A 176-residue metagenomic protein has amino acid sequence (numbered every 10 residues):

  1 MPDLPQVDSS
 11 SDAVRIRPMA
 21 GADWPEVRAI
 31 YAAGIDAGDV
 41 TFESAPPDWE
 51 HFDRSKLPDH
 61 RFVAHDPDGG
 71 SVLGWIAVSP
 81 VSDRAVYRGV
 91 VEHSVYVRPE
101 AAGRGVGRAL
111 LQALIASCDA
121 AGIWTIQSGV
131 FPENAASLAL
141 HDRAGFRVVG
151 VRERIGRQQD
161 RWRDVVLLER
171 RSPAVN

Functional and structural regions predicted by a protein language model:
M1-V14, A174-N176: Short, low-complexity, intrinsically disordered N-terminal peptides in bacterial proteins
V14-V27: A short beta-loop-alpha structural element at the N-terminal edge of CoA-dependent acyl/N-acetyltransferase catalytic
A37, T41-E100, L111-Q112, S117 (+1 more regions): Acetyl-CoA-dependent GNAT
A77-P80, A85, Q127-V130, D142 (+2 more regions): Conserved catalytic-core motifs of GNAT/GCN5-like acyltransferases
H93, I126-S128, L168: A structural signal for short, well-ordered beta-strand segments
A102, S128-L138: Conserved beta-strand-loop-alpha-helix junction that forms the acyl-donor binding cleft
G103-A116, L138-R143: Conserved acetyl-CoA-binding loop-helix of GNAT-fold acetyltransferases
C118-V130: Conserved GNAT acetyl-CoA-binding A-motif
